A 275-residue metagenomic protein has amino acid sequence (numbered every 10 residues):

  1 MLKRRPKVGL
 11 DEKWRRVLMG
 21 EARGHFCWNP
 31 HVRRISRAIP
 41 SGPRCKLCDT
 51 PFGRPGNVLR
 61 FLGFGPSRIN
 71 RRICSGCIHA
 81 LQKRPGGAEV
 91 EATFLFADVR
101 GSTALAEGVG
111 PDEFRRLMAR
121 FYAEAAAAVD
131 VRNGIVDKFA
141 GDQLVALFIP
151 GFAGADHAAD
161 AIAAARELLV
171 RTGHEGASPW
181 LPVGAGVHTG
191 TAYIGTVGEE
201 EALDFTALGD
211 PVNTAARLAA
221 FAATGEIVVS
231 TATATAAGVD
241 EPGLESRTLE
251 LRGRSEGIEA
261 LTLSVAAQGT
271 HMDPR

Functional and structural regions predicted by a protein language model:
M1-K46: A broadly conserved sequence feature marking short terminus-proximal activation segments in nucleic acid-centric
N29-V136, A140, M272: Juxtacatalytic helix/coil linker segments that couple regulatory or sensory modules to the catalytic cores
F94, L144, V183-T189: A structural signal for short, well-ordered beta-strand segments
A119-G134, P150-A185, D210-A219: Alpha-helical scaffold within the catalytic cores of cyclic-nucleotide enzymes
A140-G154: Short beta-strand->loop micro-motif that forms the acidic, two-metal-ion catalytic signature in nucleotide-processing
L168-R171, E175, E200, F221-G225 (+1 more regions): Conserved, well-folded catalytic cores of nucleic-acid-processing and energy-transducing macromolecular machines
H188, I194-A219: Catalytic-core segments of nucleotide cyclases and related cyclic-nucleotide turnover enzymes
T224-R275: Cytosolic regulatory/linker segments at or just downstream of nucleotide-handling modules in signal-transduction
